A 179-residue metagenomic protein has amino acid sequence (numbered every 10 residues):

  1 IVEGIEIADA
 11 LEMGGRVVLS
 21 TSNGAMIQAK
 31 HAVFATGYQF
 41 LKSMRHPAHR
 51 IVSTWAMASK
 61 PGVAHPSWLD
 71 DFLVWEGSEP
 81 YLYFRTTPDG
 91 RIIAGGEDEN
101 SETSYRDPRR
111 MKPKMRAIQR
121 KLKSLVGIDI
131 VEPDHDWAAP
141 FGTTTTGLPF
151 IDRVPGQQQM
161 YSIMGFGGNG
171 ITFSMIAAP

Functional and structural regions predicted by a protein language model:
V2, V33, Y161-I163: Hydrophobic/aromatic beta-strand patches that form the interior of the parallel beta-sheet core in alpha/beta enzyme
E3-I5, H135: Short loop/edge segments at beta-strand edges and connector loops that shape dinucleotide/nucleotide cofactor-binding
E6, A10-T87: Flavin-dependent oxidoreductases
V17, R91-I92, M160-Y161: Hydrophobic residues embedded in beta-strands of well-ordered beta-sheets
V63-H65, W75, E99-E102, P140-F141: Short, catalytically relevant binding-site loops at active-site mouths
S78, T103-S104, P108, K123-P179: C-terminal catalytic lobe of FAD-dependent flavoproteins
T87-G90, P155-G156: Short acidic-glycine loop/turn motifs at beta-strand connectors
D89-S124: Conserved FAD/dinucleotide-binding core of flavoprotein oxidoreductases
